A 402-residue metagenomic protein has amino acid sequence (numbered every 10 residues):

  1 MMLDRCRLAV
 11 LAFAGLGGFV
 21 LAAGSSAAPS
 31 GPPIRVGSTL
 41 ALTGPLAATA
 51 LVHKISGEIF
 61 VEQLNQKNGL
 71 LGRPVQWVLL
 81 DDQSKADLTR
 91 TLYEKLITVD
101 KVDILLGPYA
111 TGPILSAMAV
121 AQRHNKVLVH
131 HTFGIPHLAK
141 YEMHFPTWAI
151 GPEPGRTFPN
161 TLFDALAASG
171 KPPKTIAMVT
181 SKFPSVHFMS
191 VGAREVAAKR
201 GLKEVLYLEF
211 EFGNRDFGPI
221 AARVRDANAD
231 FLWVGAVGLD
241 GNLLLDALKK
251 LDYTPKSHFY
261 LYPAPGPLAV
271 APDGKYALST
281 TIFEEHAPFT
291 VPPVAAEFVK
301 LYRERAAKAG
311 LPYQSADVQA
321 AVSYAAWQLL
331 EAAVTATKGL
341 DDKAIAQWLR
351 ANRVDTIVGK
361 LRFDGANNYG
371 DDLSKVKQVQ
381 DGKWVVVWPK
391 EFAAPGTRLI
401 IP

Functional and structural regions predicted by a protein language model:
M1-R35, R398-P402: Short, low-complexity disordered leader/linker segments with a strong preference for bacterial N-terminal type II
G31-I34, K54-W77, A167-K171, A198-G201: Signal peptide-proximal N-terminal region of secreted/periplasmic/extracellular or secretory-lumen proteins
P33-E58, L80-D87, Y109-A110, V179-F188 (+2 more regions): Extracytoplasmic "Venus flytrap"
P33-R35, A48-I55, N68-A139, T147 (+2 more regions): Beta-alpha junction/loop-to-helix N-cap segments that form part of ligand/metal-binding clefts
V102-Y207, K256-S279: Extracytoplasmic ligand/sensor domains, especially the bilobed periplasmic-binding protein
T111-Q122, A222, A229-L251: Hydrophobic alpha-helical
L248-Y324, V387-G396, I400: Extracellular/periplasmic periplasmic-binding protein-like sensory domains
R305-A320, L329-V386: Segments of small-molecule ligand-sensing domains
